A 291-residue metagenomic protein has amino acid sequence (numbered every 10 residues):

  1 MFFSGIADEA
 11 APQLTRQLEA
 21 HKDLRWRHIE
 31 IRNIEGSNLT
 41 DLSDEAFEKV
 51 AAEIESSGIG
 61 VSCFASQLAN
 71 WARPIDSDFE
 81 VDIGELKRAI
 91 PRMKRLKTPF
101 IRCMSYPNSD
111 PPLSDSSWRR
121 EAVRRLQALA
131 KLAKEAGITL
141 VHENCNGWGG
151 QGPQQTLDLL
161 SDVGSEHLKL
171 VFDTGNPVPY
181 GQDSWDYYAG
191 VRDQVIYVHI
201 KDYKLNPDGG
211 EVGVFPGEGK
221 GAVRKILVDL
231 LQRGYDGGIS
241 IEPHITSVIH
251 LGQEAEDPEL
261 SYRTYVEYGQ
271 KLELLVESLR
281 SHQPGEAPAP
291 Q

Functional and structural regions predicted by a protein language model:
M1-A7, A11-R25, P153-F172, V178-Q291: Histidine-acidic metal/acid-base catalytic patches
E9-A11, N33-E35, Q67-N70, S105-D110 (+4 more regions): Active-site-proximal loop/turn and secondary-structure-junction residues that shape catalytic pockets, frequently
P12-E19, E55-S56, A72-L170, P179 (+4 more regions): Active-site acidic/histidine proton-transfer and metal-coordination neighborhood in alpha/beta enzyme cores
L18-L24, L42-C63, K87-K97, Q127-E135 (+3 more regions): Acidic (Asp/Glu)-rich catalytic clusters
A20-S43, A65-N70: N-terminal substrate-binding region of glycoside hydrolase catalytic domains
E30, C63-A65, R102, V141 (+2 more regions): Conserved beta-strand positions in the central sheet of alpha/beta enzyme cores
E30-E55, Y106-P111: Glycine-rich, proline-tolerant flexible connector loops at the mouths of alpha/beta enzymes
E35-N38, N70-I75, S109-S114, P179-Y180 (+2 more regions): A short acidic, helix-capping loop that chelates divalent metal ions and anchors anionic groups
